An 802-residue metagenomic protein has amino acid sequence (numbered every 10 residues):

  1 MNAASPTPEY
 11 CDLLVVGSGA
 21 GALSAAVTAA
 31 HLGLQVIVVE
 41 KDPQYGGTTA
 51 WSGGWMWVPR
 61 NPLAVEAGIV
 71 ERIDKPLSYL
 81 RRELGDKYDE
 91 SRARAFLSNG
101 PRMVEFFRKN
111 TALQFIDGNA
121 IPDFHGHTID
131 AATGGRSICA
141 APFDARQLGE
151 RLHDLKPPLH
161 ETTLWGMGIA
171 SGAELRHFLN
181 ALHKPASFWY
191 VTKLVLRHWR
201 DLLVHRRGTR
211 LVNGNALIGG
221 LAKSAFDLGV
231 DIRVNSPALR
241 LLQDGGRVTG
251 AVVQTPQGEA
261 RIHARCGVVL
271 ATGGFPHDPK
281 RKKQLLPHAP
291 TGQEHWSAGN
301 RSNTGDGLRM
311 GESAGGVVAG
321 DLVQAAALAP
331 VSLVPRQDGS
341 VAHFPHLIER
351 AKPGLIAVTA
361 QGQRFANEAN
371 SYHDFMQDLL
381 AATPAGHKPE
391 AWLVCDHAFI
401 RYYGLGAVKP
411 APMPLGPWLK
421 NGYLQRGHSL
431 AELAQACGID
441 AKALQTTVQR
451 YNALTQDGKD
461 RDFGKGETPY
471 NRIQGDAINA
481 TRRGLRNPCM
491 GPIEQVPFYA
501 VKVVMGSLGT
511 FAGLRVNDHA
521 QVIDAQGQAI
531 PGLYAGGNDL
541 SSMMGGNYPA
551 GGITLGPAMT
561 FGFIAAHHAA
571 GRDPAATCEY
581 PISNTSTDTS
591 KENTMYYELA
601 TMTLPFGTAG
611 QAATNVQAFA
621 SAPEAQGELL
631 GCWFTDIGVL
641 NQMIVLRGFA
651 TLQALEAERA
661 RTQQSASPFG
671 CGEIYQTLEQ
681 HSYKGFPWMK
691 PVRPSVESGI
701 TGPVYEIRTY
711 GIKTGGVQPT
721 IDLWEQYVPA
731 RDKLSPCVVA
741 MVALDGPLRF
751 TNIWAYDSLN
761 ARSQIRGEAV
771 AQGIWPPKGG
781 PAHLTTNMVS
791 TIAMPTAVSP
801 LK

Functional and structural regions predicted by a protein language model:
N2-P76, F115-D588: Residues forming the flavin
E83-G126: Long, well-ordered early-domain segments
L97, P101-R108, A222, L308 (+5 more regions): Non-transmembrane alpha-helical segments in soluble domains of secreted/periplasmic/extracellular proteins
N99-M103, R450-Q456, S665, Q772: A short structural micro-motif
S590-M595, P605, E628-I644, Q664-P703 (+5 more regions): Glycine-rich beta-strand-turn "strand-cap" elements at beta-sheet edges
Y596-M602, V704-Y710: Short glycine-/aliphatic-rich beta-strand segments at the starts of folded cytosolic domains
T608, G648-A654, K713-G716, A755-A761: Helix N-cap motif at beta-to-alpha junctions
T608-L629, A654, A660-P668, T714-V739 (+2 more regions): Short amphipathic alpha-helical segments
